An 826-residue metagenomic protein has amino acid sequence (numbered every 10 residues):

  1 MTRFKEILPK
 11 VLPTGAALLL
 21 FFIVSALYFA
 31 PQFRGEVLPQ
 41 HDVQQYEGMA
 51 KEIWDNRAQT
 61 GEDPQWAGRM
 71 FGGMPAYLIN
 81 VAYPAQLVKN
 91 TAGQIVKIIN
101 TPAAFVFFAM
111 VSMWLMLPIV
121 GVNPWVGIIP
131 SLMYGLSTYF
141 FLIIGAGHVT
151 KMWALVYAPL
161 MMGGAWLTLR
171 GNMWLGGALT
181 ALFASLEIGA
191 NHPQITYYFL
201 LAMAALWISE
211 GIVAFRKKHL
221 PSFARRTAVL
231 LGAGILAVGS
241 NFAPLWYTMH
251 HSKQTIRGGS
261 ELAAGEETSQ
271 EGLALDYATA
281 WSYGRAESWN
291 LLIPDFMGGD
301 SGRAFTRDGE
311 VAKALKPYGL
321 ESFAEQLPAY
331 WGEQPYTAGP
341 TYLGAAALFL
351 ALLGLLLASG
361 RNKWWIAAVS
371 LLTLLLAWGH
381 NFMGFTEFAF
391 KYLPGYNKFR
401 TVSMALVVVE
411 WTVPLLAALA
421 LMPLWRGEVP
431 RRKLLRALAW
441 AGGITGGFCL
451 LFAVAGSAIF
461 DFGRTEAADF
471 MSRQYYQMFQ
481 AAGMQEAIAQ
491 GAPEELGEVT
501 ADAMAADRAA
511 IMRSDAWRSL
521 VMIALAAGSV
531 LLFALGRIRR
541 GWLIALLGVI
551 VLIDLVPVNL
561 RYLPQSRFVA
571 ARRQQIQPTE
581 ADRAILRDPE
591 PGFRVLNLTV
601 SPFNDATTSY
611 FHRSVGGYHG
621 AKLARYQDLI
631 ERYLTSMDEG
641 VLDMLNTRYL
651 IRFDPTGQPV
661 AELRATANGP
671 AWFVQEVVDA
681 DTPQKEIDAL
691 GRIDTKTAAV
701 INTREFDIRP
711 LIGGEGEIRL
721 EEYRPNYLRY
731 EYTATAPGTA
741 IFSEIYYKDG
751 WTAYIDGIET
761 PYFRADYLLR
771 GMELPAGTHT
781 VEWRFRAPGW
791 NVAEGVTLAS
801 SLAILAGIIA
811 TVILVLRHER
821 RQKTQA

Functional and structural regions predicted by a protein language model:
P13-M49, I235-Y247, L372-L375, F448-S457 (+1 more regions): Transmembrane signal-anchor helices characteristic of membrane glycosylation enzymes that use polyprenol
F22-M113, L132-L155, S269-A345, L376-T386 (+2 more regions): Membrane-interface coil-to-helix junctions
I99-M113, A338-G354, V409-A418, R518-A527: Hydrophobic alpha-helical transmembrane segments
L117-L136, G171-G177: Transmembrane-helix signature of polytopic, membrane-embedded enzymes that assemble or transfer cell-envelope glycans
S131, G147-Y157, T168-S185, P193-I195 (+3 more regions): Contiguous transmembrane helix-bundle modules in multi-pass membrane proteins
I195, F223-Y283: Polar, glycine-rich mid-to-C-terminal structural blocks that act as macromolecule-binding/assembly scaffolds
S260-E267, I544, L555-G714, R729 (+1 more regions): Extracytoplasmic
F349, L375, G691, T697-A826: Active-site-proximal, structured, solvent-exposed surfaces of multi-pass membrane proteins that position macromolecular
